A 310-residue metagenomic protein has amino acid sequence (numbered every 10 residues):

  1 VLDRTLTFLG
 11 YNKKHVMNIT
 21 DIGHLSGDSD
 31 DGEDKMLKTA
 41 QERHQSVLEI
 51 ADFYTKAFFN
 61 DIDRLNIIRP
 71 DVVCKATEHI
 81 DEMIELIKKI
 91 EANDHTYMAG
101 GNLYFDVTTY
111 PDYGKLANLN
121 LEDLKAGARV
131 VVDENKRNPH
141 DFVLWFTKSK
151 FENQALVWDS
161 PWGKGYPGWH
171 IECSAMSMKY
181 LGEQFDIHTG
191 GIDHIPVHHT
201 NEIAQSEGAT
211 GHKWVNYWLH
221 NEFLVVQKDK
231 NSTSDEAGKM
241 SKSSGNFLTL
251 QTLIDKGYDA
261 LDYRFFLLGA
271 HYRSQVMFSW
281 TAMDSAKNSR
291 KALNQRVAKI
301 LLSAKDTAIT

Functional and structural regions predicted by a protein language model:
V1-L6, F59-N60, D81-S303: Alpha-helical recognition segments enriched in aromatics with Gly/Pro capping that present substrate-recognition
V1-N66: N-terminal, positively charged nucleic-acid-binding surface of large information/translation enzymes
K13, P70-V72, F185, V215-N216: Residue-level recognition of the N-termini of beta-strands and the immediately preceding loop/turn
V16-G23, A51-F58, I68-M83, G101-T109: Short, glycine/charge-rich beta-strand/loop segments that flank catalytic centers and engage negatively charged groups
K38-V47, V72-T77, G163, G191-I192: The substrate-binding groove and active-site-proximal loops of carbohydrate-active enzymes, especially glycoside
K305-T310: Short, intrinsically disordered, charge-balanced linker/junction segments flanking boundaries in proteins
